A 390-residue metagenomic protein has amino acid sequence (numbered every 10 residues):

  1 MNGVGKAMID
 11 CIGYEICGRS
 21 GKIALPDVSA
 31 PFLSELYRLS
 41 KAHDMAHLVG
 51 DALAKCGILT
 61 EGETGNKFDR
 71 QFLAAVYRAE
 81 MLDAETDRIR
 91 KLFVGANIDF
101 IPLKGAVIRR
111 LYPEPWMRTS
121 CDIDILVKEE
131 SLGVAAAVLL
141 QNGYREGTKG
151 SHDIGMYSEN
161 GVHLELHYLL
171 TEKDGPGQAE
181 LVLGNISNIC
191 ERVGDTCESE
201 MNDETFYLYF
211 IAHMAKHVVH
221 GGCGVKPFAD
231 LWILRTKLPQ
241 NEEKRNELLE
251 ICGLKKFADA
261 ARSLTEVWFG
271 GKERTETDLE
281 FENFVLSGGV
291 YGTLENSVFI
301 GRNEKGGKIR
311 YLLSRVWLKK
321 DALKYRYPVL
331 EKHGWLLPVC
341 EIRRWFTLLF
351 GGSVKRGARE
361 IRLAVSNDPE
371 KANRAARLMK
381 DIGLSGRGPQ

Functional and structural regions predicted by a protein language model:
M1-C121, V127-Q390: Conserved NTP-donor binding/palm subdomain of two-metal-ion nucleotidyltransferases/polymerases, i.e., the charged
